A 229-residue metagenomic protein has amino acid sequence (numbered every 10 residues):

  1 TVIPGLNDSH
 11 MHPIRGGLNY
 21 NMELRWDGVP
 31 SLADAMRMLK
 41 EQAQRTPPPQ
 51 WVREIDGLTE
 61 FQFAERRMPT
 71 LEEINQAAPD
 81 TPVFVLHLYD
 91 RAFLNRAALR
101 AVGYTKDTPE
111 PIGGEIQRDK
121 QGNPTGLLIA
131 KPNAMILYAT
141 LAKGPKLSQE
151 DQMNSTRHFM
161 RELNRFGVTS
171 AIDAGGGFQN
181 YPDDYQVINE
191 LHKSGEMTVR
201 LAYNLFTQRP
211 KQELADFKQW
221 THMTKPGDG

Functional and structural regions predicted by a protein language model:
T1-H222: Divalent metal-binding segments
M223-G229: Short linear sequence signals and composition-biased patches located at protein termini or domain-edge surfaces
